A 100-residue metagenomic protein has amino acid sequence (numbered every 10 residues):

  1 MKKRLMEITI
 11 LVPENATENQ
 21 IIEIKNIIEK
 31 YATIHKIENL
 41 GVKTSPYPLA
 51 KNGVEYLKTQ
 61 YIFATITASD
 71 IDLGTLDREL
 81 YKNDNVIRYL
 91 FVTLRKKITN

Functional and structural regions predicted by a protein language model:
M1-T59, T67-N100: Long, contiguous binding/interaction regions
A64: S-adenosyl-L-methionine
